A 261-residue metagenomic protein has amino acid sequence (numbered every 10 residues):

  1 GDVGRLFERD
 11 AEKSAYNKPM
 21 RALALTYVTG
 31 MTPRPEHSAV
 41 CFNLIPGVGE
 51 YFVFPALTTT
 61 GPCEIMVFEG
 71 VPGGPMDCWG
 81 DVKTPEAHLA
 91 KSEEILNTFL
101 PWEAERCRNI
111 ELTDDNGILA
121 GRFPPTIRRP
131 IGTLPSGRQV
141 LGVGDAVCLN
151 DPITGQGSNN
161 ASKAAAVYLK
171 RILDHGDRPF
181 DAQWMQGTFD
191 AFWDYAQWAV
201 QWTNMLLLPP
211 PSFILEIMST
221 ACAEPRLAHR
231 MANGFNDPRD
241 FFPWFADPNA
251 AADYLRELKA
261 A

Functional and structural regions predicted by a protein language model:
G1-V3, G74-P75: Long, mid-chain structured domain cores
D2-N43: Central beta-strand plus flanking loop segment that forms part of the substrate or channel wall within the catalytic
L6-R9, C78, T154: A short secondary-structure junction signal
D10-S14, A39-N43, E50-A56, R128-I131: Catalytic micro-motifs at enzyme active sites that drive phosphoryl/nucleotidyl and oxygen chemistry
N17, T60, P135-S136: A generic fold-level signal
L44-I118: Conserved FAD/dinucleotide-binding core of flavoprotein oxidoreductases
G121-A199: Conserved mid-domain beta->alpha element of the FAD-binding
T154-G155, L169-A261: C-terminal helical "tail/cap" subdomain of flavin- and related membrane-associated enzymes
